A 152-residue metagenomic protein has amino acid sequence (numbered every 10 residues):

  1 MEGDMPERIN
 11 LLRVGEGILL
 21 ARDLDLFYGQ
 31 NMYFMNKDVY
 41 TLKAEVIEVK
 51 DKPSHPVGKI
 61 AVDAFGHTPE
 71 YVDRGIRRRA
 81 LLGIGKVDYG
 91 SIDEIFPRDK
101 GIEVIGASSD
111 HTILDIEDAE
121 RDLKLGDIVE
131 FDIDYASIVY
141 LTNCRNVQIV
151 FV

Functional and structural regions predicted by a protein language model:
M1-V152: Active-site anion/phosphate-binding pocket segments in diverse small-molecule metabolic enzymes
